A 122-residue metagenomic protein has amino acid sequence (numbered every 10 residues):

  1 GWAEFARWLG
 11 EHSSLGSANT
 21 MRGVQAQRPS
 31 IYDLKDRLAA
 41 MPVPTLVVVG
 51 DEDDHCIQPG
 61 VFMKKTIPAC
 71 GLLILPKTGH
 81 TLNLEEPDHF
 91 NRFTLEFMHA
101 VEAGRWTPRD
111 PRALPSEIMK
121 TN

Functional and structural regions predicted by a protein language model:
G1-A40: Conserved alpha/beta-hydrolase catalytic His-Asp/Glu region
S17-T20, M63, F90: Hydrophobic alpha-helical packing elements
T20, T45, T94: Ser/Thr-centric signal marking residues that sit in or immediately flank functional binding/regulatory motifs
K35, V61-F62: Active-site phosphate/pyrophosphate- and oxyanion-stabilizing loops and adjacent acidic/basic residues in soluble
M41, V47-V49: Short beta-strand/loop motif that positions the catalytic acidic residue of the alpha/beta-hydrolase fold
D54-P59: Conserved alpha/beta-hydrolase "acid-adjacent" motif
C70-N122: Catalytic active-site module of serine/aspartate enzymes centered on a nucleophile-bearing elbow/loop
